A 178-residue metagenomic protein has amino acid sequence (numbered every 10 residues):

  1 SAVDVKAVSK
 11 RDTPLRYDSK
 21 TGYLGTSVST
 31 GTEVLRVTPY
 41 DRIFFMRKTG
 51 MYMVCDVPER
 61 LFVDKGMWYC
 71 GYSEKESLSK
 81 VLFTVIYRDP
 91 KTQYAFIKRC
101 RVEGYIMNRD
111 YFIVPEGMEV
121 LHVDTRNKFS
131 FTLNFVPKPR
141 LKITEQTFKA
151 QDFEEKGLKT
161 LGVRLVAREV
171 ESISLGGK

Functional and structural regions predicted by a protein language model:
S1-K178: C-terminal interaction appendages of subunits in large macromolecular complexes
